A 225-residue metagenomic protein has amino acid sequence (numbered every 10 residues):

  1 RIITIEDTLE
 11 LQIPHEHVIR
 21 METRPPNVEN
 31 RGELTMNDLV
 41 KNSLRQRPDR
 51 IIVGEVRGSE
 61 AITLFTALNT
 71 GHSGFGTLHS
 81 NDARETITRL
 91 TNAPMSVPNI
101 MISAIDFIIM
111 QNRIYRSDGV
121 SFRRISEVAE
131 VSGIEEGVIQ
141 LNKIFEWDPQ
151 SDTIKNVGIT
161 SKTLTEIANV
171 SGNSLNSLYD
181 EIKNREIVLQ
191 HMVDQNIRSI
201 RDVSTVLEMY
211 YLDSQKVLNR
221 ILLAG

Functional and structural regions predicted by a protein language model:
R1-I114: Switch/coupling sub-region of P-loop NTPases
T70-H72, Y115-F122, E136, Q215-L223: Short, charged low-complexity intrinsically disordered segments located at boundaries of structured domains
T77, N92, L175, Y179 (+1 more regions): Generic amphipathic alpha-helical segments used as scaffolds and interaction surfaces in large, multi-domain proteins
H79-S80, I102, V120-R124, N142 (+1 more regions): Composition- and surface-driven signal marking solvent-exposed, interaction-prone regions in large proteins
V97-M101, N176-S177, R198-V203: Short, surface-exposed acidic
F107-Q190: Conserved P-loop NTPase
D180-G225: Terminal-proximal interaction/regulatory segments of ATP-powered molecular machines
